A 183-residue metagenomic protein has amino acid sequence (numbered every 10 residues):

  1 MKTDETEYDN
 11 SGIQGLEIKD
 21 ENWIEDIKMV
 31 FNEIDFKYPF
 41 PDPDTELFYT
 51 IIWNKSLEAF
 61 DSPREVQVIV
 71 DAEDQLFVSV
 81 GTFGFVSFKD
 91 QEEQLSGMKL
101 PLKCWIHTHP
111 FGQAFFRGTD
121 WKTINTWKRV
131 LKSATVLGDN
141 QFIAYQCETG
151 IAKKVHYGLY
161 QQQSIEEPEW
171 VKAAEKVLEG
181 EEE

Functional and structural regions predicted by a protein language model:
M1-C104, F111-E183: Conserved beta-strand-loop surface patch within small alpha/beta domains used for substrate/adaptor or ligand engagement
